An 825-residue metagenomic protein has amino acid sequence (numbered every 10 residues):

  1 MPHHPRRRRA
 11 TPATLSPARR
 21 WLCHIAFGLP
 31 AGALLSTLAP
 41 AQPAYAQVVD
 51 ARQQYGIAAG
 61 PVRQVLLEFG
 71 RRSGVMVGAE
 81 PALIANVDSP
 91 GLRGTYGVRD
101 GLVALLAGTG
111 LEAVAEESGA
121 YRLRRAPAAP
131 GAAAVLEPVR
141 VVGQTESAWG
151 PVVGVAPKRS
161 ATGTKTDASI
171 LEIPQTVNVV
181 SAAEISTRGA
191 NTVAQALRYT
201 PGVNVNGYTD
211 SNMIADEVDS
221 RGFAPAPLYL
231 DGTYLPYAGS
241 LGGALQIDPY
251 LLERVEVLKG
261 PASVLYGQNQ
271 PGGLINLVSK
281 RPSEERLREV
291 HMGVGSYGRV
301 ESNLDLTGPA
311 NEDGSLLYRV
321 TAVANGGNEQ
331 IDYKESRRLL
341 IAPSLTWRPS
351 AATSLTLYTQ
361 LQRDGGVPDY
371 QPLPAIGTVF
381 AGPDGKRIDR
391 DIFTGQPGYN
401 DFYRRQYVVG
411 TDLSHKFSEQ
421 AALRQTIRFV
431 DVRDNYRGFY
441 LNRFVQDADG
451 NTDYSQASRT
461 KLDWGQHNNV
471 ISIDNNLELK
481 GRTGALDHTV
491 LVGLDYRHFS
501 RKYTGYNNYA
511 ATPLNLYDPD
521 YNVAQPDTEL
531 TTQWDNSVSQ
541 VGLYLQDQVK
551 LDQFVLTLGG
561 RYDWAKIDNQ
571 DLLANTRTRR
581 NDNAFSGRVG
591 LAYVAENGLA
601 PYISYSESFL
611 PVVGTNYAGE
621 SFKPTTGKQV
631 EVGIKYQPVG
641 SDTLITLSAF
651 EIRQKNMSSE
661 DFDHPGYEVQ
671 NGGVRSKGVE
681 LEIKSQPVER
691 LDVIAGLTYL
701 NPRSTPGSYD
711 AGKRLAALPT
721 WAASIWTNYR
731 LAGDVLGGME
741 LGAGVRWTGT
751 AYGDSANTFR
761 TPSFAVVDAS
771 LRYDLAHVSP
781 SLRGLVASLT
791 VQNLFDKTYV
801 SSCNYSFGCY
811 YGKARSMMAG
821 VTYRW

Functional and structural regions predicted by a protein language model:
R71, M76, E137-R286, V290 (+2 more regions): Acidic, small-polar-rich N-terminal luminal/periplasmic segments of exported/outer-membrane proteins
P236-Y237, L251-E253, V264-P343, P349-T353 (+3 more regions): Outer-membrane beta-barrel translocator/receptor signature
N325-E329, A342-R348, A352-K416, V432-N468 (+3 more regions): Acidic/polar loop-and-plug regions of large Gram-negative outer-membrane beta-barrel proteins
T346-S350, N468, D487-L491, D495-F499 (+1 more regions): Structural signature of Gram-negative outer-membrane beta-barrels, strongest in the C-terminal barrel of TonB-dependent
V409-D431, R459-Q570: Face-selective signature of the C-terminal outer-membrane beta-barrel domain
L413-R428, V432-G438, P601, T625-Q686 (+3 more regions): Membrane-embedded beta-barrel scaffold of Gram-negative outer-membrane proteins
V490, I603, A716-W825: Conserved C-terminal beta-signal and adjacent last beta-strands/turns of outer-membrane beta-barrel proteins
Q553, E651, Q670-D754, R824: Gram-negative outer-membrane beta-barrel transporters
